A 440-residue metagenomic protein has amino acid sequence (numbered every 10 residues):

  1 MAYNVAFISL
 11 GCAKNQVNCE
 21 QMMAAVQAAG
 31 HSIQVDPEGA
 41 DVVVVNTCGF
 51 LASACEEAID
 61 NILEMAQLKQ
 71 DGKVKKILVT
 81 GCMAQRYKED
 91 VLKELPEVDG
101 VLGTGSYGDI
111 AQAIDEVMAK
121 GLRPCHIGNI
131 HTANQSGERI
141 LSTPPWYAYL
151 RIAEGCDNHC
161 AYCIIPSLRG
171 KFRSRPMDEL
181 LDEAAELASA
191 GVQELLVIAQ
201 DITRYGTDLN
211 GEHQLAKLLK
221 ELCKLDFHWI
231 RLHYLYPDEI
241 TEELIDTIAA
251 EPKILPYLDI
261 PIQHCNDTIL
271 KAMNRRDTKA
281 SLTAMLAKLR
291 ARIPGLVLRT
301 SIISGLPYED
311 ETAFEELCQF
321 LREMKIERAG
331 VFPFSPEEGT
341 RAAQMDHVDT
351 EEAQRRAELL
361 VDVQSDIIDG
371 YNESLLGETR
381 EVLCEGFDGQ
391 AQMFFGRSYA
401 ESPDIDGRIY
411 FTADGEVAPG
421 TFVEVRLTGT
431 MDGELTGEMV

Functional and structural regions predicted by a protein language model:
M1-Y205, E243, L258, A280-A287 (+4 more regions): Proteins enriched for Cys/Gly/acidic motifs involved in redox and nucleic-acid/cofactor modification
I8, I198-Q200, H233-L235, P261-Q263 (+5 more regions): Generic beta-strand/beta-sheet core signal
G49-F50, R169-G170, L209-E212, K271-D277 (+1 more regions): Short glycine-enriched, charge-decorated loop/helix-capping segments at active-site entrances that position
I77-G81, R86, S189-T312, R322: Conserved SAM/AdoMet-binding glycine-rich loop
K93-D109, A216-F227, A250-L255, E316-R328 (+1 more regions): Structural recognition of alpha->loop->beta junctions
L95-P96, V117-K120, H213-L215, I248-A250 (+1 more regions): Short, hinge-like loop/turn segments at secondary-structure boundaries
C160, L180, V197, L232 (+7 more regions): Conserved, mostly hydrophobic/aromatic
P336, Q344-V440: Terminal RNA-binding accessory module
